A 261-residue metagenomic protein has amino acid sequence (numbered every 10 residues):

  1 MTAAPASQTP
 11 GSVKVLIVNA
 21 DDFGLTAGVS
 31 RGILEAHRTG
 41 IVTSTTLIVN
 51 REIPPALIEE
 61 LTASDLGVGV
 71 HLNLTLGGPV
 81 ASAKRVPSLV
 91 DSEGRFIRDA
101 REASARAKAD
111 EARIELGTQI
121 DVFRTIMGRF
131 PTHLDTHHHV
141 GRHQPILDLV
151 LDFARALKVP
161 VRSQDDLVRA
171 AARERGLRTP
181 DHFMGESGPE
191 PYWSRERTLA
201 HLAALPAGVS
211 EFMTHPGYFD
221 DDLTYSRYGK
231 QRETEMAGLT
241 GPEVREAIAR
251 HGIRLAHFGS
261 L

Functional and structural regions predicted by a protein language model:
M1-I17, A27-M127, H133, H143-L261: Terminal accessory/targeting
A20-F23: DG-centered beta-turn motif at the end of beta-strands
H138: Active-site histidine-anchored catalytic micro-motif
